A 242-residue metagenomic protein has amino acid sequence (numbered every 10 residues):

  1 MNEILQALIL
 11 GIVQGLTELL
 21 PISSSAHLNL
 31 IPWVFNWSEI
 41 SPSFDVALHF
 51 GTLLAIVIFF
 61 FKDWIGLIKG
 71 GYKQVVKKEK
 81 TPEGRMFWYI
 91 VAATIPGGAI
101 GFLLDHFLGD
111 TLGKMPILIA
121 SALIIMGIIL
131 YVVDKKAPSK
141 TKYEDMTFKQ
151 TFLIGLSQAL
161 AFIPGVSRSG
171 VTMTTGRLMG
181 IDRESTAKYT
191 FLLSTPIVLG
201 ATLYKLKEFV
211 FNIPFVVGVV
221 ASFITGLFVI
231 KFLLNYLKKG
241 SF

Functional and structural regions predicted by a protein language model:
M1-S167, V171-F242: Multi-pass membrane proteins that catalyze or facilitate reactions on polyprenyl-/lipid-phosphate substrates and their
